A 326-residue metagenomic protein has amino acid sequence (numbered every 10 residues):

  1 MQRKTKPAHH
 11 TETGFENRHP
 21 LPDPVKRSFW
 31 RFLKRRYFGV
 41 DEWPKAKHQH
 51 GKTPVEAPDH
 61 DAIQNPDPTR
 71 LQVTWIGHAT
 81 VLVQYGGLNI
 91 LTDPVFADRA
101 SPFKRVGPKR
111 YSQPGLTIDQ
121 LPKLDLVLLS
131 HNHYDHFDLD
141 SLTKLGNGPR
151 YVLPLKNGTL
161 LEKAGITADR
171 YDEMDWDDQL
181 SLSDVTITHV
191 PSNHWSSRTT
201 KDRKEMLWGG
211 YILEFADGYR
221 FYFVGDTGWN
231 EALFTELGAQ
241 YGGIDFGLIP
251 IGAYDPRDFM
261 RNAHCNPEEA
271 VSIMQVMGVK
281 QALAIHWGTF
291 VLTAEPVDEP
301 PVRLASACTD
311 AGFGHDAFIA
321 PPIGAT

Functional and structural regions predicted by a protein language model:
M1-Q120, L213-F215, Y219-F223, D245-F246: Metallo-beta-lactamase
Q2-L21, I118, L126, R150-V152 (+3 more regions): Cap/insert and terminal regions of metallo-dependent hydrolase folds
K45-P68, P154-Y219, R303-A325: Metallo-beta-lactamase
V81-G86, S181-G243, R261, C265-E269: Catalytic core of the metallo-beta-lactamase
V83, D93, H131, D138 (+6 more regions): Divalent metal-coordination and catalytic microenvironments
P94-F96, N132, S192-N193, G225-T227 (+2 more regions): Active-site metal-binding loops of divalent metal-dependent hydrolases
F96-Q113, W195-R203, D255-H264: Acidic/histidine-rich helix-loop elements that form or flank divalent-metal/phosphate-binding sites at the catalytic
L124-D135: Metallo-beta-lactamase
